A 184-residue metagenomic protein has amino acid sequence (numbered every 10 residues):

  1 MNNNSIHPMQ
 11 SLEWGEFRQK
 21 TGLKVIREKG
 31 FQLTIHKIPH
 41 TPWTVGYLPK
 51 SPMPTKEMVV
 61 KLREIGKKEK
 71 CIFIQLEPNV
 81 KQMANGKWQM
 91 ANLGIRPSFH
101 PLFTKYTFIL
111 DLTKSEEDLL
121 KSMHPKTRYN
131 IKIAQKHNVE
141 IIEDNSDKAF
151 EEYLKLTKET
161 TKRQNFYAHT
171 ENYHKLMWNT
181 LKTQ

Functional and structural regions predicted by a protein language model:
M1-P42, V80-K81, N92-F103, T107-Q184: A conserved beta-strand-loop-helix scaffold within acyl/acetyltransferase catalytic domains
H40-G86, N92-F103: Acyl-donor binding region in acyl/amide transferases
